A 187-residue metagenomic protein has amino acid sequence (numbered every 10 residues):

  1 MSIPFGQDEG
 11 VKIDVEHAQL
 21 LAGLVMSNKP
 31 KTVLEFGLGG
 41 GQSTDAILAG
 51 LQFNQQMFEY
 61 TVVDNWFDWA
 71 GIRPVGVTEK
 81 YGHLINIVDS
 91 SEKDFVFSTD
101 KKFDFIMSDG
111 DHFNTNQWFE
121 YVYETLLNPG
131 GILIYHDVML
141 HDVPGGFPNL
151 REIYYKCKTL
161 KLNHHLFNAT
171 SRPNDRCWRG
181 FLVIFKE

Functional and structural regions predicted by a protein language model:
M1-I13: Rossmann-like AdoMet
Q7, E16-E187: S-adenosylmethionine/decaboxylated-SAM
